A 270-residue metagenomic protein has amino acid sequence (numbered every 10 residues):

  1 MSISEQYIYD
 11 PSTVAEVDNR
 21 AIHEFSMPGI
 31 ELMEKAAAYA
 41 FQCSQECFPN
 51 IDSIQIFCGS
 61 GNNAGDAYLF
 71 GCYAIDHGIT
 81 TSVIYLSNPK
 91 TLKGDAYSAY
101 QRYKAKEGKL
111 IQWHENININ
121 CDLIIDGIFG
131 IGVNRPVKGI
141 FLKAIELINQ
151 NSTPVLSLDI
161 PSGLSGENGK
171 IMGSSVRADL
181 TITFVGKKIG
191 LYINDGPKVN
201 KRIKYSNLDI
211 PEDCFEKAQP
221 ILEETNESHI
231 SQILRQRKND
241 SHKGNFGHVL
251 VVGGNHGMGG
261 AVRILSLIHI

Functional and structural regions predicted by a protein language model:
M1-Y9, F48-K217: Glycine-rich phosphate/dinucleotide-binding loop and adjoining beta-alpha-beta core of small-molecule
S2-V83, L191-I268: Small-residue (G/A/S/T)-rich helix-start motifs and N-terminal tracts that mark the onset
I128, H269-I270: Metal-dependent nucleic-acid phosphoesterase active-site entry motif
